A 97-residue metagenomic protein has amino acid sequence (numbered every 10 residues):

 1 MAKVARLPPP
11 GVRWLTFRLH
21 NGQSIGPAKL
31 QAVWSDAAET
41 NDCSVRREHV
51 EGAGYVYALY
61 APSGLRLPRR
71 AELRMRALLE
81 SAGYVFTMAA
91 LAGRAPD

Functional and structural regions predicted by a protein language model:
K3-P10, V45-E51: Short, flexible, solvent-exposed loop/turn segments with mixed acidic/basic and small polar residues
V4-G22: Short glycine-/aliphatic-rich beta-strand segments at the starts of folded cytosolic domains
P9, P96-D97: Autoinhibitory N-terminal propeptides
R18-A28, S63-R66: Short, surface-exposed ligand-recognition loops at beta-strand->loop->(often short) alpha-helix junctions that present
N21, S81-V85: Amphipathic alpha-helical interaction surfaces
G22-C43, M75: Short amphipathic alpha-helix segments
N41-R74, L78-E80, P96: Short, intrinsically disordered low-complexity segments
Y84-R94: A short amphipathic beta-strand at an alpha->beta junction
